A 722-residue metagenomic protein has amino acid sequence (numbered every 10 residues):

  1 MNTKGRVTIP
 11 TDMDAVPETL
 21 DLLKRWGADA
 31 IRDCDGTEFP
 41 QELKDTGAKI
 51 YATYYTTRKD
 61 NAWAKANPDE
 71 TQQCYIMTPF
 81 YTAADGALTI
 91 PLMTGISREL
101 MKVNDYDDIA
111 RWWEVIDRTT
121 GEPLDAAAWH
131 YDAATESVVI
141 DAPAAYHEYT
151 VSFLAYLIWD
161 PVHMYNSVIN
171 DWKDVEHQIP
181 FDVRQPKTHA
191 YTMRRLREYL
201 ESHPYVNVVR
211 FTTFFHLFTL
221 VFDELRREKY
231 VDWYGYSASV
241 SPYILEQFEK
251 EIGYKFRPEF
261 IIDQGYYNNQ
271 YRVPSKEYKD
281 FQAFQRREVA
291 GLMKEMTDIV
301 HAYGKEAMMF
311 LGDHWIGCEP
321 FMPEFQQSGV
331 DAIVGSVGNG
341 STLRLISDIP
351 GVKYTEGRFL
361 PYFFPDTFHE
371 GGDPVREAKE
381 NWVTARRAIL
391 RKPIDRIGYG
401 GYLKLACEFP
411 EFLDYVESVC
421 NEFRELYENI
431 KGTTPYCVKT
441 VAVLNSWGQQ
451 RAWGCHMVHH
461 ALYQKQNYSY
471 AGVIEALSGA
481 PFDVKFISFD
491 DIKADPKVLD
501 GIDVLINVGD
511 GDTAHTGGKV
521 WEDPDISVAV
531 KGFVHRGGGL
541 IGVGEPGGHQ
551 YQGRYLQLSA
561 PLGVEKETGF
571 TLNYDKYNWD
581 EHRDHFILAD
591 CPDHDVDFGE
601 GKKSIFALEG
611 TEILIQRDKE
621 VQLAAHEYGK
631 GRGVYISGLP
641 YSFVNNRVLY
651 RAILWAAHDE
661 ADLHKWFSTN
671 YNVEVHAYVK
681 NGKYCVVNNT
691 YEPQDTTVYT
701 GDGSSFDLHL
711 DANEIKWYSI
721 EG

Functional and structural regions predicted by a protein language model:
N2-R58, A62-S97: Noncatalytic N-terminal accessory/assembly modules of large enzymes
G5-D12, A28-C34, I169-A190, V273-A290 (+7 more regions): The substrate-binding groove and active-site-proximal loops of carbohydrate-active enzymes, especially glycoside
T8, D14-K49, R195-T212, A332-I333 (+3 more regions): Catalytic domains of carbohydrate-active enzymes, especially glycoside hydrolases
T8-L20, C34-E38, M309-C318, I474-V498: A short, well-structured beta->alpha microelement
L43, A62-A64, L196-R197, N207-F214 (+11 more regions): Hydrophobic targeting/anchoring helices
D69-Q327, L345, K431: Polysaccharide-binding and catalytic clefts of secreted carbohydrate-active enzymes
L220-D223, Y230, K404-V438, S478 (+5 more regions): Extracellular ligand-binding/catalytic regions of CAZymes and related secreted enzymes and adhesion modules
G517-H594, G599: A glycine-rich, often tryptophan-bearing local segment used as a flexible ligand/cofactor-contacting loop or short
